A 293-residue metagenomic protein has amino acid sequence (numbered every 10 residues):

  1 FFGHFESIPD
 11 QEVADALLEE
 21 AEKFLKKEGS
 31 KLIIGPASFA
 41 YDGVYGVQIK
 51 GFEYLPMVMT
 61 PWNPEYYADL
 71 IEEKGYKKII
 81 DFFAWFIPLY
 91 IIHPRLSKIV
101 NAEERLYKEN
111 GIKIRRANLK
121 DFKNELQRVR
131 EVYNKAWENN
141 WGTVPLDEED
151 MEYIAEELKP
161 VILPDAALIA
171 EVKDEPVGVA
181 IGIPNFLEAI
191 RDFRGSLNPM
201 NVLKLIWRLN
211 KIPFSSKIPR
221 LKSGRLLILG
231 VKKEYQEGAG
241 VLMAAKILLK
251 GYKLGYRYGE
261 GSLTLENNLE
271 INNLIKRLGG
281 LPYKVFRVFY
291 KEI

Functional and structural regions predicted by a protein language model:
F1-G75, I80, S196-L278: Acyl-donor binding region in acyl/amide transferases
D15, K123, Q127, P145-E152 (+6 more regions): Conserved structured core elements
I34, F86, I169, I181 (+1 more regions): Short beta-strand segments
Y41-G43, I92, Y153, P176-G178 (+3 more regions): Flexible loop/turn segments at secondary-structure boundaries
P61-G142, A166: Acyltransferase donor/substrate-recognition loop-hinge adjacent to the catalytic core
I80-D81, G178, K284: A structural microfeature
R115-L229: A conserved beta-strand-loop-helix scaffold within acyl/acetyltransferase catalytic domains
L229, N273-K276, Y283-I293: Alpha-helical subdomain
